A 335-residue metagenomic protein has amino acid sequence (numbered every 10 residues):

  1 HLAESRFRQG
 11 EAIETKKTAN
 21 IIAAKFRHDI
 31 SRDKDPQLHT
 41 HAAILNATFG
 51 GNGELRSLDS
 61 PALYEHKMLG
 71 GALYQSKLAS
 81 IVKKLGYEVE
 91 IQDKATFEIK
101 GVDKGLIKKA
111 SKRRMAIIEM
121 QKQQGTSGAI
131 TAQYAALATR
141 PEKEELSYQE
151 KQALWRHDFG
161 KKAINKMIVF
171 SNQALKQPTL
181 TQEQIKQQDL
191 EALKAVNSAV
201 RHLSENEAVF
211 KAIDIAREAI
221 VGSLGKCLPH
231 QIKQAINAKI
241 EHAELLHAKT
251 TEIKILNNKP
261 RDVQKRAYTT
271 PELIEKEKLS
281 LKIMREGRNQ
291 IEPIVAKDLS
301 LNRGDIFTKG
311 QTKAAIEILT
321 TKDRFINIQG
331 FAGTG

Functional and structural regions predicted by a protein language model:
H1-G335: Conserved ATP-binding/catalytic motifs of P-loop helicase motor domains
